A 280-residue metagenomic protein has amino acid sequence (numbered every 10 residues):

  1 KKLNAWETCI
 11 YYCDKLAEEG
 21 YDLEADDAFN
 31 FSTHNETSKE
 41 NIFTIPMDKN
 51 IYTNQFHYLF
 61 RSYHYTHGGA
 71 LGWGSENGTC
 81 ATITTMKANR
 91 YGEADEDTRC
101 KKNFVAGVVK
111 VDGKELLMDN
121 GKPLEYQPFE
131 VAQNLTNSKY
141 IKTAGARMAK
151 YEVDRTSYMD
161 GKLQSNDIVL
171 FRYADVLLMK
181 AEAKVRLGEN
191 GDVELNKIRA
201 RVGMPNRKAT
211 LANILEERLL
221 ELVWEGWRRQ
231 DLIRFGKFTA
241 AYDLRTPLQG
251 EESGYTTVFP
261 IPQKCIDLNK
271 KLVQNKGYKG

Functional and structural regions predicted by a protein language model:
K1-E7: Short coil/linker segments at helix-helix boundaries
T8-L177, R186, A240-G280: Elongated scaffold/linker segments in the mid-to-C-terminal portions of large proteins
G20-D22, G203-R207: Helix-capping and short linker residues that terminate individual alpha-solenoid repeat units
E24, R218-F235: Bilobed periplasmic-binding protein-like "clamshell/Venus-flytrap" ligand-binding domains
A174-K180, E189-M204: Active/binding-pocket-proximal capping segment
